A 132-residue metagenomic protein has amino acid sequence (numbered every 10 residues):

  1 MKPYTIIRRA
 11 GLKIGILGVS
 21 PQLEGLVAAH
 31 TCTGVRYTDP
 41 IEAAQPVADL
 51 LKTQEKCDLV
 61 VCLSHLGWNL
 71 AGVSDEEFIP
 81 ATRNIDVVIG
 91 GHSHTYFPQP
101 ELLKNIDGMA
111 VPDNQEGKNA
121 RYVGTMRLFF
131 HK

Functional and structural regions predicted by a protein language model:
M1-K132: Acidic, metal/ion-coordinating pockets
